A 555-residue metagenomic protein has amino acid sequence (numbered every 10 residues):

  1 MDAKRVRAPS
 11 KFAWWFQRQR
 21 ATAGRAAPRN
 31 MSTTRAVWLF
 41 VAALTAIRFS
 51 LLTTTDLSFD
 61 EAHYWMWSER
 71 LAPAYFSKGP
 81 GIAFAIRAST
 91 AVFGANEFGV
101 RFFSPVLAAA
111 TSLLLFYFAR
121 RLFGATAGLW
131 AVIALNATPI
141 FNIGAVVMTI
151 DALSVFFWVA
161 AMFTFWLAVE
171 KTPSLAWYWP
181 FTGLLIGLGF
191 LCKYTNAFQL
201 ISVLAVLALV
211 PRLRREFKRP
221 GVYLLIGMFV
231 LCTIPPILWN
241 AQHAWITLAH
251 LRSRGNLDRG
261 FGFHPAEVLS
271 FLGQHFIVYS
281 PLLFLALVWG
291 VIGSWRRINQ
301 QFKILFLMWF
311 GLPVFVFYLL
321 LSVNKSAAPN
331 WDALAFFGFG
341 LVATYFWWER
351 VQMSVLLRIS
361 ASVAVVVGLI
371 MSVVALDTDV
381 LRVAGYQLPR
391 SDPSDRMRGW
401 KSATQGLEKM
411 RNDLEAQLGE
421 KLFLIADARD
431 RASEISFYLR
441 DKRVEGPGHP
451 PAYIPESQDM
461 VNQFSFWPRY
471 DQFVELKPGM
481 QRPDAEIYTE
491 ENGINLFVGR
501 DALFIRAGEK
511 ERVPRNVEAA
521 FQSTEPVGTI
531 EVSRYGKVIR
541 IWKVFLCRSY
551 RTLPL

Functional and structural regions predicted by a protein language model:
D2, D392-L555: Luminal/periplasmic acceptor-recognition loop/helix of membrane-associated glycosyltransferases
T34-R35, L115-A137, V155-F156: Transmembrane-helix signature of polytopic, membrane-embedded enzymes that assemble or transfer cell-envelope glycans
W38, E349-V383: Signature aromatic-anchored transmembrane alpha helix within multi-pass, membrane-resident enzymes that catalyze glycan
W38, F102-F123, A160-T164: Transmembrane-helix motifs of polytopic, lipid-linked glycan transferases
V41, A131-P139, I186, F190: Short helix- or helix-capping micro-motifs that position conserved polar/aromatic residues at function-defining sites
R120-T126, A161-Y178: Membrane-interface transmembrane helices that cradle and orient dolichyl/undecaprenyl
I140-S154: Short acidic/glycine- and proline-prone juxtamembrane loop motifs at membrane-interface regions of multi-pass membrane
L188, L200-K325: Transmembrane-lumen/periplasm boundary regions of multi-pass, lipid-linked membrane glycan transferases
